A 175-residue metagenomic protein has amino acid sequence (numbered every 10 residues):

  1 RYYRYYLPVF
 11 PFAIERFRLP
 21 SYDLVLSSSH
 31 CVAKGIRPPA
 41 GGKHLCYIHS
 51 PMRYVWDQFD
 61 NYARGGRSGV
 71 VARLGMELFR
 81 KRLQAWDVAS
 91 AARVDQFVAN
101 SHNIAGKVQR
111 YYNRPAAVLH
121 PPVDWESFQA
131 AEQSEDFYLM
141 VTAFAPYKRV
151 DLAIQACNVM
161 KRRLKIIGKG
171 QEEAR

Functional and structural regions predicted by a protein language model:
R1-K34: Active-site donor-binding segments of glycosyltransferases and PAPS-dependent sulfotransferases
D23-L24, K43, Q96, F137: Structural motif
L24-S27, P38-G69, A117: Active-site proximal beta-strand in glycosyltransferases
L26, R93-S101, K165: A short beta-strand/loop micro-motif in the catalytic core of glycosyltransferases that engages the nucleotide-sugar
S29-H30, I48-S50, S101-H102, K169: Helix N-cap/beta->alpha junction signal
R64-F97, A105: Membrane-proximal helix-turn-helix segments that form the acceptor-binding/catalytic region of lipid-linked
N103, P122: Carbohydrate-associated surface elements
V123-W125, Q129-I167: Conserved donor-binding/catalytic core segment of Leloir-type glycosyltransferases
